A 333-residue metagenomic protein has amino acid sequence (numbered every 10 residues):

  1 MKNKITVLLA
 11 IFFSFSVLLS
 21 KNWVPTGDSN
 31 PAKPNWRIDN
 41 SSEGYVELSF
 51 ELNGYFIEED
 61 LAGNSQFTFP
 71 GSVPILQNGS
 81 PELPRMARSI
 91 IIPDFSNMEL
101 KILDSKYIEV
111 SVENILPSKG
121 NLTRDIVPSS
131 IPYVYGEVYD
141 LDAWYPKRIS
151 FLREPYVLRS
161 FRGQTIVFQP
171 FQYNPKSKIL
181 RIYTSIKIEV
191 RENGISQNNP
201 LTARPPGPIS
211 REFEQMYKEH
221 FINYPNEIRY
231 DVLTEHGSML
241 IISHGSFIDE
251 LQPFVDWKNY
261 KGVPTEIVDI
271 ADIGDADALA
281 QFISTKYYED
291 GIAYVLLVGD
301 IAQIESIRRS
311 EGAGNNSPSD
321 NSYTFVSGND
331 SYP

Functional and structural regions predicted by a protein language model:
K4-F15: Sec-dependent N-terminal signal peptides
I5, P25, L48, N321-Y323 (+1 more regions): Intrinsically disordered/low-complexity terminal segments and short unstructured peptides
F13-F15, L19, D104, V110 (+4 more regions): Intrinsically disordered, low-complexity segments enriched in Ser/Pro/Gly/Ala and basic residues
S20-L297, S306-I307: Extracellular pro-sequences of secreted precursors
I292-P333: Surface-exposed loop and adjacent secondary-structure segments within mature catalytic domains
